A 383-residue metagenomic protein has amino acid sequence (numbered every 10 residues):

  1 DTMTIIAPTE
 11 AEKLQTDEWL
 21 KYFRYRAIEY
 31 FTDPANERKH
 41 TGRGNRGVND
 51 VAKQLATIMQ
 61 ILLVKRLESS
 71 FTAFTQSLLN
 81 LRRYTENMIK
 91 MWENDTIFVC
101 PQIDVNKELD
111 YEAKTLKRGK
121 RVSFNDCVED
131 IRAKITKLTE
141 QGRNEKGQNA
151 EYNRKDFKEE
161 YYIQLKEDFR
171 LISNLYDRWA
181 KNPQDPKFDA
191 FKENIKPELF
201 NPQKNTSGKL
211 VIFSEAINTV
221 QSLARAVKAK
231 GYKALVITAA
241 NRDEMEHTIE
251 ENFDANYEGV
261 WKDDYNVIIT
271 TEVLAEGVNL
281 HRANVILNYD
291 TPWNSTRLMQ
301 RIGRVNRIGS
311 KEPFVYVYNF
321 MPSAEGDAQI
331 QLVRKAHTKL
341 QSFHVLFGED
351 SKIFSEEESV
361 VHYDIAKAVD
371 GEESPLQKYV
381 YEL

Functional and structural regions predicted by a protein language model:
D1-A240, A328-L332, T338: Helicase motor interdomain insertion/brace
N201-N205, K228-A229, A255-D263, V278-L280 (+1 more regions): Conserved catalytic network of the ASCE P-loop NTPase/AAA+ motor domain
I217-N218, V267-L274, W293: Conserved helicase core region in the C-terminal RecA-like lobe
I237-T271: Conserved helicase ATPase core of P-loop NTP-dependent helicases/translocases
V278-D290, Q300, V315-N319: A short beta-strand element within the Helicase C-terminal
N294-V315: Conserved SF2 helicase motif VI
S310-L383: C-terminal accessory region of SF2 helicases/translocases
